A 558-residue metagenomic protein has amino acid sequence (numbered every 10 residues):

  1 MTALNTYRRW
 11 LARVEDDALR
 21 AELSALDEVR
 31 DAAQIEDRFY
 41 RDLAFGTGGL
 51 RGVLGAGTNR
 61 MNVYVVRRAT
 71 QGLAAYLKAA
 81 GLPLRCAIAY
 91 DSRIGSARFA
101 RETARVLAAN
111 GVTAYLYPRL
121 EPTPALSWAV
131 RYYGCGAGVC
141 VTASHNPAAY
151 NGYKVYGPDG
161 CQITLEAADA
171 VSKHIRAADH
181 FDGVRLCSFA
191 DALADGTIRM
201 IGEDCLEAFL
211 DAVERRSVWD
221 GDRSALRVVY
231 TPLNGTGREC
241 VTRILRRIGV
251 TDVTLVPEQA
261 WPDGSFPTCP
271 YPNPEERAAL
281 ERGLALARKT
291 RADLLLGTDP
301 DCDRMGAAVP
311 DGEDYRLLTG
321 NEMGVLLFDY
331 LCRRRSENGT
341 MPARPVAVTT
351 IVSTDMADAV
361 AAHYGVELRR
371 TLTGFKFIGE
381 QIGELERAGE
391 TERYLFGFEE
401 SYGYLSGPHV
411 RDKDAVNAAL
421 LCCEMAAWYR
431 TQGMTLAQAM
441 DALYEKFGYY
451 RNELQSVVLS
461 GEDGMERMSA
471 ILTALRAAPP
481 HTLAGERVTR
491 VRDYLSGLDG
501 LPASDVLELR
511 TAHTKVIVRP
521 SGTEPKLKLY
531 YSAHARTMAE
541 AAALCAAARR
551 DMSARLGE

Functional and structural regions predicted by a protein language model:
N5-T103, I198-L226, T236: An N-terminal, well-structured beta->alpha segment
W10, V14, A18, Q34-L43 (+2 more regions): Gly/Ser/Thr-enriched, mixed-charge loops and adjacent short helices that form phosphate/oxyanion-binding elements
F39-N59, A143-N146, P232-I244, P300 (+3 more regions): Conserved phosphate/anionic-ligand binding catalytic regions in large, soluble enzymes, centered on
A87-Y150, R247-A307: N-terminal small/polar loop signature for handling phosphorylated ligands or for N-terminal nucleophile
A97-E102, S127-R131, A149-V155, R176 (+10 more regions): Short acidic, glycine/serine/threonine-rich loops at helix termini
P158-C161, K173, D179, A285-T349 (+1 more regions): Replace "Mg2+/Mn2+-dependent" with "divalent metal-dependent
R288, A292-L294, D314, R334-R519 (+2 more regions): Phosphate-binding and adjacent anionic-ligand microenvironments
